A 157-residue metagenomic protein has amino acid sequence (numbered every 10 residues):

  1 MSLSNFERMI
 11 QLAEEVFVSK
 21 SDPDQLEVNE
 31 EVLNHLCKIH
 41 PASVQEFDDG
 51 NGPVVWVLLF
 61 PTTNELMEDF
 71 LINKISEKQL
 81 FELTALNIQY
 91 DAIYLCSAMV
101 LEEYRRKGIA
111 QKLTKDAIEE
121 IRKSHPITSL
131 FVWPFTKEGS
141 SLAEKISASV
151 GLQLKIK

Functional and structural regions predicted by a protein language model:
M1-T63: Short amphipathic alpha-helix that is part of the acyltransferase structural core
R8, L113, L142: Charged catalytic carboxylate motif
A13-F17, L36, A117-H125, A143-V150: Hydrophobic, Leu/Ile/Phe/Ala-enriched alpha-helical segments that form helix-helix packing faces
L58-I93, S97: Conserved acyl-donor/pantetheine-binding loop and adjacent beta-alpha core of acyl/acetyltransferases and related
D91-L95, I121-T136: Conserved GNAT acetyl-CoA-binding A-motif
S97-V100, R106-E120: Conserved acetyl-CoA-binding loop-helix of GNAT-fold acetyltransferases
L101-R105, L130-K145, Q153, K157: Conserved beta-strand-loop-alpha-helix junction that forms the acyl-donor binding cleft
